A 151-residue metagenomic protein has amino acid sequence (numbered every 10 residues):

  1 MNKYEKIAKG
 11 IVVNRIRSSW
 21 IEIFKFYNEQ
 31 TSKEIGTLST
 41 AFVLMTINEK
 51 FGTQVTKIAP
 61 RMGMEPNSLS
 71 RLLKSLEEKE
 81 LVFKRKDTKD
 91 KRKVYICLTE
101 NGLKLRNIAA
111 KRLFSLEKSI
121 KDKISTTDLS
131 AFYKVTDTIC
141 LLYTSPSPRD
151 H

Functional and structural regions predicted by a protein language model:
M1-E34: N-terminal leader segment of winged-helix/HTH proteins
M1-E5, T127-S145: C-terminal regulatory/oligomerization modules of transcriptional regulators
A8, V12, L38-T40, N101: N-terminal positioning helix adjacent to the helix-turn-helix/winged-helix DNA-binding module
F24, K74-K134: Charged, amphipathic alpha-helical coiled-coil/dimerization segments
K25-S68: N-terminal helix-turn-helix DNA-binding core of bacterial DNA-binding proteins
R71: DNA-binding alpha-helical recognition surfaces that contact promoter or target DNA
P146-H151: Single conserved hydrophobic/aromatic residue that forms the stacking wall/gate of nucleotide- or nucleobase-binding
